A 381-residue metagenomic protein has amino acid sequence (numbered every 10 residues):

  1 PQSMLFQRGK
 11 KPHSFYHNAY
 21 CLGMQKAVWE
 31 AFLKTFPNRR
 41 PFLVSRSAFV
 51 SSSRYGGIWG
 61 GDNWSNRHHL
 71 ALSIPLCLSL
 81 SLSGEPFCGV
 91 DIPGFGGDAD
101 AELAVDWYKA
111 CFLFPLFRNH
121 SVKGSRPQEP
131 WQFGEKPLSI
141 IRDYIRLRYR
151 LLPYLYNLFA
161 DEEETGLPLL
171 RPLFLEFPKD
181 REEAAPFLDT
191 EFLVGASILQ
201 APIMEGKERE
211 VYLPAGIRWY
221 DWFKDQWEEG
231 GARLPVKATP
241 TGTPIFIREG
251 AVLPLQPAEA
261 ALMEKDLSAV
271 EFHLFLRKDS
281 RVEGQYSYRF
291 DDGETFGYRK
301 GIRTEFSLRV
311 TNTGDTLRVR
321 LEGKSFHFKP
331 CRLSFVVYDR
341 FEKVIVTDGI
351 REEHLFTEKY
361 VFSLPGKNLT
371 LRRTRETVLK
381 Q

Functional and structural regions predicted by a protein language model:
P1-G242, D292-G293: Catalytic-domain carbohydrate-binding cleft regions of carbohydrate-active enzymes
S65, L379-Q381: Terminal low-complexity interaction tails
P127-Q128, R146, D348-G349, E358-L379: TerminUS-proximal long segments
D189-T190, R209, F306-L308, Y360: Residue-level detector of beta-strand structural context in well-folded domains
E191, P202, V236, R299 (+5 more regions): Sterically constrained small-residue positions within well-ordered secondary structures of folded domains
A196-S197, K207, D225, T313-D315 (+2 more regions): Beta-strand-connecting loop/turn residues
D221-P240, I345-K367: Solvent-exposed beta-strand/loop surfaces of large extracellular or lumenal domains
I247-G349, G366-K367, T374-V378: Accessory, solvent-exposed terminal regions and/or long lumenal/extracellular loops of proteins
